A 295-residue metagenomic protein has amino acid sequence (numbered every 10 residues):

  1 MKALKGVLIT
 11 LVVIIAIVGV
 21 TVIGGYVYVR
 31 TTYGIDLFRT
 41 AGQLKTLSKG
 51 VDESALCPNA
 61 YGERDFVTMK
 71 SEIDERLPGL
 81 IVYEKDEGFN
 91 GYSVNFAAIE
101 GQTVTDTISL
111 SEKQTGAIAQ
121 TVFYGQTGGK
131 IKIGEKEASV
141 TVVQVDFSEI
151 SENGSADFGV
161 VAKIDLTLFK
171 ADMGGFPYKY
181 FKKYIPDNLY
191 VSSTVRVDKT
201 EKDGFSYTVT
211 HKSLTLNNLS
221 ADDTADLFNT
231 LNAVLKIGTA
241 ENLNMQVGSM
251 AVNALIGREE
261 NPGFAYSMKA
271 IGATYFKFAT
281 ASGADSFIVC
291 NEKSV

Functional and structural regions predicted by a protein language model:
K2-L11, V18-V295: Extracellular/lumenal and peripheral-membrane lipid-interaction modules
